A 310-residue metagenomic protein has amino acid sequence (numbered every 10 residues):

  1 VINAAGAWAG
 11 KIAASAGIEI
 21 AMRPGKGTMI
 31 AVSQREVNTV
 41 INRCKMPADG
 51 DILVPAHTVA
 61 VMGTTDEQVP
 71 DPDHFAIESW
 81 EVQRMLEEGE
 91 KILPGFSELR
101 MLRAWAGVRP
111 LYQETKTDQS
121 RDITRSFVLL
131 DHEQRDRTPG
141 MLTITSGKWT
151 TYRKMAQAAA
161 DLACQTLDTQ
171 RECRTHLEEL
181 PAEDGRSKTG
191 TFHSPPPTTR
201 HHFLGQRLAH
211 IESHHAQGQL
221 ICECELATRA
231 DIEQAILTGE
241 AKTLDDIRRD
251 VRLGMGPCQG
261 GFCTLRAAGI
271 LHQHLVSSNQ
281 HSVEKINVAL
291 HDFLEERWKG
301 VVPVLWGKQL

Functional and structural regions predicted by a protein language model:
V1-W8, M155: Short hydrophobic core segments
A5, R186, P195, Q280-V283: Intrinsic disorder/low-complexity detector
K11-A14, E19-T28, V32-V61, E67-Q259 (+1 more regions): C-terminal catalytic lobe of FAD-dependent flavoproteins
G261-D292: A contiguous, mid-protein "functional segment" used to position or interact with cofactors/ions or partner subunits
H281-L310: Low-complexity, small/polar and acidic-rich linker and loop segments
